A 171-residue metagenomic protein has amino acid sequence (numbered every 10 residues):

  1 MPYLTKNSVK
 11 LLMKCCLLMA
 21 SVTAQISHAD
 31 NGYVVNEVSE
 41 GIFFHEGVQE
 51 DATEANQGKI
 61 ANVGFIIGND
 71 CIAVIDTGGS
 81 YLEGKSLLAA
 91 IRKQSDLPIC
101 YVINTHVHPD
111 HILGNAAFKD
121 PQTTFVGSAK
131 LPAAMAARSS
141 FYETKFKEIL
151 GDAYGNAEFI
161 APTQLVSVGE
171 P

Functional and structural regions predicted by a protein language model:
P2-C16: Bacterial N-terminal signal peptides that target proteins for export
S21-A24: N-terminal signal peptide c-region/cleavage motif recognized by signal peptidases
V34-N36, P162-T163: Short secondary-structure junctions
E37-A90: Conserved beta-strand hairpin/beta-sheet module of binuclear metal-dependent hydrolase folds, prominently
Q49-A52, I72, G79-L82, V107-H111 (+2 more regions): Solvent-exposed loop/turn segments at secondary-structure junctions within structured extracellular/periplasmic domains
A89-G169: Active-site HxH/HxHxD metal-binding segment of metal-dependent hydrolases
